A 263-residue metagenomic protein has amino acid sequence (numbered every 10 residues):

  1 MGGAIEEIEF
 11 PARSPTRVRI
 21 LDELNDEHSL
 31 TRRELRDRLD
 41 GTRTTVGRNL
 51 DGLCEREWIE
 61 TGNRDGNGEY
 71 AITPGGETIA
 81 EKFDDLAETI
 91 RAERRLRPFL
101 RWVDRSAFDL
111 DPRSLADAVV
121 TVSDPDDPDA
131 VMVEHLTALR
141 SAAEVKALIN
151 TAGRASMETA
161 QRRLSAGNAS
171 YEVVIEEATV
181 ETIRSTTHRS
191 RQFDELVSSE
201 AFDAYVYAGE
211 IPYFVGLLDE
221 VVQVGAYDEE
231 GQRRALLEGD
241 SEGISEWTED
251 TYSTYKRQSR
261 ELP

Functional and structural regions predicted by a protein language model:
M1-A87: Basic, Lys/Arg-rich alpha-helical nucleic-acid-recognition elements, primarily the DNA-binding modules of transcription
E27, S141-A143, D219: Short, well-ordered alpha-helix to beta-strand connector turns
D65-G68, E210-P212, G231-Q232: Short acidic/glycine-enriched loop/turn segments that link adjacent beta-strands
D85-K146: Amphipathic alpha-helical dimerization/coiled-coil segments that flank or bridge DNA-binding/regulatory modules
A116-A118, G167-A169, S198-D203: A short helix-to-beta-strand connector/capping loop
H135-R191: Primarily the HKD phosphodiesterase
T179-F214: HKD-type phospholipase D/PLD-like phosphodiesterase module
G216-P263: Amphipathic alpha-helical interface segments
